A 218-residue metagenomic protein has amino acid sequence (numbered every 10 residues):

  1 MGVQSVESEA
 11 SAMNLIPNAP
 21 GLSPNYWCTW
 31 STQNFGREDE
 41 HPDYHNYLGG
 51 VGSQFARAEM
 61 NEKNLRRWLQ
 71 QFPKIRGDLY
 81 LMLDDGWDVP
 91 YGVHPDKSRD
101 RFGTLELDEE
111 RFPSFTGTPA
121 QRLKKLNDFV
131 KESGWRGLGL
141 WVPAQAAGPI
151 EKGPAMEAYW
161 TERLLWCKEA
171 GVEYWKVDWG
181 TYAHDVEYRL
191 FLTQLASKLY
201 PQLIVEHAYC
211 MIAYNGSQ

Functional and structural regions predicted by a protein language model:
M1-Y80, D85: Carbohydrate-recognition beta-sandwich/jelly-roll modules in extracellular/periplasmic carbohydrate-active proteins
I75-Q218: Aromatic- and carboxylate-enriched substrate-binding clefts and catalytic-loop regions of carbohydrate-active enzymes
